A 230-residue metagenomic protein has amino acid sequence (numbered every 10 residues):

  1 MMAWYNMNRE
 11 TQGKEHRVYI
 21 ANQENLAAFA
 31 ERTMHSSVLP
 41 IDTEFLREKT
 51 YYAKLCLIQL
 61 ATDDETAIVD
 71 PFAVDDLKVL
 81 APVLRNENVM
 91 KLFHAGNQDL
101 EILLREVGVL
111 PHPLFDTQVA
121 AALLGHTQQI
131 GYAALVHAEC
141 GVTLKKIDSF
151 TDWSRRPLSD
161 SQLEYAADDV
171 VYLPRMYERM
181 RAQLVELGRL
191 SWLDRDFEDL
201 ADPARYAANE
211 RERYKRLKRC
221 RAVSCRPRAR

Functional and structural regions predicted by a protein language model:
M1-R230: DEDD superfamily 3′-5′ metal-dependent exonuclease/proofreading module
